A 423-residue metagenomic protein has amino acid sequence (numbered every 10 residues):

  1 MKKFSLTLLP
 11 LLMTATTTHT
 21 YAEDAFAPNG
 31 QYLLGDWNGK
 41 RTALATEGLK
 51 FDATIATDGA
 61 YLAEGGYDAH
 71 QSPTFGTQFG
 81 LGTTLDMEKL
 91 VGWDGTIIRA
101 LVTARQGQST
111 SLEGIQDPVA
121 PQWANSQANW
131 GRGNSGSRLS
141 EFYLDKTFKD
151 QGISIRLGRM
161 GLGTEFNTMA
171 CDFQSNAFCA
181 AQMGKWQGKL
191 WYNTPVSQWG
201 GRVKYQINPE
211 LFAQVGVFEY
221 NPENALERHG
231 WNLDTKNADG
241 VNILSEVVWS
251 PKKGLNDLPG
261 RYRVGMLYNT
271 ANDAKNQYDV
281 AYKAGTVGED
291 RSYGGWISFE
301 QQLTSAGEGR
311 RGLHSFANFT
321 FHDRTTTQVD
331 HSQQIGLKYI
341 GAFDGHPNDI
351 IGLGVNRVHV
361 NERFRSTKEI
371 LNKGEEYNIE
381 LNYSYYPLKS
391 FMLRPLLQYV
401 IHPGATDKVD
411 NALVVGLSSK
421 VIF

Functional and structural regions predicted by a protein language model:
Y21-D24, P28, L34-F51, D86-I98 (+6 more regions): Short loop/turn motifs that connect adjacent beta-strands in outer-membrane beta-barrel proteins
L44, T57, L85-K89, D145-F148 (+8 more regions): Residue-level signature of outer-membrane beta-barrel architecture
L49, T77-L81, S137-F142, S197-V203 (+6 more regions): Hydrophobic, lipid-facing positions within transmembrane beta-strands of outer-membrane proteins
A53, I98-V102, I155-L157, V203 (+7 more regions): Membrane-embedded beta-strand positions of outer-membrane beta-barrel proteins
A56-A60, T103-R105, M160-L162, F218-Y220 (+6 more regions): Outer-membrane beta-barrel pore domains and translocons
G76-P222, T327-R365: Outer membrane beta-barrel
L233-D234, E246-W249, G265-Y293, S305-G307 (+1 more regions): Outer membrane beta-barrel transmembrane domains
L353, N411-F423: Outer-membrane beta-barrel "beta-signal"
